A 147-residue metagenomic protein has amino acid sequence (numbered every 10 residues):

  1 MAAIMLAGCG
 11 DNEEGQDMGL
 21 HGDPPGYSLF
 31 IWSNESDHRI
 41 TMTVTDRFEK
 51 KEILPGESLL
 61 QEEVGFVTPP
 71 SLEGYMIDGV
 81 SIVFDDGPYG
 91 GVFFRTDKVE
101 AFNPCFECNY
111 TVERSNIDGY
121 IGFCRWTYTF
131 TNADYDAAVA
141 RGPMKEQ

Functional and structural regions predicted by a protein language model:
M5-G8: C-terminal motif of bacterial Sec signal peptides marking the signal peptidase cleavage site
G10-I31, R39-T68, L72-Q147: Intrinsically disordered, low-complexity segments enriched in small/polar residues
